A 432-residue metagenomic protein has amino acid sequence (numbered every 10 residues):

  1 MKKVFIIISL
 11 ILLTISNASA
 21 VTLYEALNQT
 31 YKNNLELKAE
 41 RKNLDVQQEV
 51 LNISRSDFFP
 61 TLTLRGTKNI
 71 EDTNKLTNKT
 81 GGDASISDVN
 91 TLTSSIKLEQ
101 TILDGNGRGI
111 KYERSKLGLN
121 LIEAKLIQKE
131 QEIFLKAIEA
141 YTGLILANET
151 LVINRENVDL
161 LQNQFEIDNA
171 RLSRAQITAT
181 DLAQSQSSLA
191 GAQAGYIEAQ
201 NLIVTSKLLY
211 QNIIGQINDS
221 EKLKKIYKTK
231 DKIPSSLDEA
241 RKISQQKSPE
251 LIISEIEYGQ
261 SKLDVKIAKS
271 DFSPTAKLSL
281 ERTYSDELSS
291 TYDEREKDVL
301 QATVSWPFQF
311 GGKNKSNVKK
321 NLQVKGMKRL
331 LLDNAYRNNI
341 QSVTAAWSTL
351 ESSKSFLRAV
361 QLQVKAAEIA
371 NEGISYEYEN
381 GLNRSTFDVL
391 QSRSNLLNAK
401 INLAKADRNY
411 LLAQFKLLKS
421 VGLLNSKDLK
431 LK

Functional and structural regions predicted by a protein language model:
M1-V4: Positively charged n-region of N-terminal signal peptides that target proteins for export
I7-T14: Bacterial N-terminal signal peptides
S19-T67, T73, I217-G259, P307-F308 (+5 more regions): Bacterial Sec-pathway N-terminal export signals of envelope proteins
V21, E25, K129-Q245, A346-T349 (+4 more regions): Periplasmic alpha-helical coiled-coil/stalk elements that build and connect Gram-negative outer-membrane
N28-K38, D45-T61, D88, S95-R114 (+9 more regions): A glycine-/polar-enriched beta->alpha junction
A39-S54, K129-I153, N163, A170 (+4 more regions): Amphipathic alpha-helical coiled-coil segments
R65-Q100, K224-P234, K266, S279-N317 (+1 more regions): Small/polar, glycine/serine/threonine/aspartate-rich low-complexity segments that form flexible
